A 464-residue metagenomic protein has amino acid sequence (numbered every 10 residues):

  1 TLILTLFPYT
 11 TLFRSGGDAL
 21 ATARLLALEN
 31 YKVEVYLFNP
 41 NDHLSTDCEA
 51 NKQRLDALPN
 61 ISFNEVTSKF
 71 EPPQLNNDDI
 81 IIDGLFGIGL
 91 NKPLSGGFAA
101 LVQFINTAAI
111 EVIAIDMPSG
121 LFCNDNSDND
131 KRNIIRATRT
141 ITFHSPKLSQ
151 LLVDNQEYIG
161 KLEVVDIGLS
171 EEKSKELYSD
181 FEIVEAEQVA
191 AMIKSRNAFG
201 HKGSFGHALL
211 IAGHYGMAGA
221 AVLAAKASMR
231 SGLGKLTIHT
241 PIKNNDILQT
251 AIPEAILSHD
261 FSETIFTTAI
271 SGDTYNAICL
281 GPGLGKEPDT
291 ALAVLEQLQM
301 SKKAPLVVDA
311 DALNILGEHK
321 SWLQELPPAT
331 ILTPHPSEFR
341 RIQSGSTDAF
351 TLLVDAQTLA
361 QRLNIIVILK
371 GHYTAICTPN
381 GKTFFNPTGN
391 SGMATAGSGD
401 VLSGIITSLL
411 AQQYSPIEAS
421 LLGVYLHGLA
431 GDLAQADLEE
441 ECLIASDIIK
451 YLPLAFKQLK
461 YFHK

Functional and structural regions predicted by a protein language model:
T1-Y9: Short, exposed "boundary/linker" segments that immediately precede the start of a downstream structural module
P8-T10, R14-N39, S45, E49 (+4 more regions): Small-residue (G/A/S/T)-rich helix-start motifs and N-terminal tracts that mark the onset
K52-N60, Q74-I88: Feature captures the FAD/FMN-dependent oxidoreductase FAD-binding
L55-Q74, I265-S271, L284-K286: A structured beta-alpha segment of the ubiquitous adenosine-cofactor-binding alpha/beta core
P59-I61, T107-I110, Y158, R362-I365: A structural motif corresponding to the C-terminal end of an alpha-helix and its immediate exit/capping segment
I61-K69, S95, G120-N124, V189-K194 (+2 more regions): Short gly/ser/thr-rich secondary-structure transition/capping motifs
L75-D79, I134-I135, G272-D273, A360: A short, aliphatic-rich alpha-helical micro-motif
D78-I80, L85-S179: Internal gly/pro-rich beta-alpha loop/helix module that stabilizes soluble enzyme cofactors or their anionic handles
